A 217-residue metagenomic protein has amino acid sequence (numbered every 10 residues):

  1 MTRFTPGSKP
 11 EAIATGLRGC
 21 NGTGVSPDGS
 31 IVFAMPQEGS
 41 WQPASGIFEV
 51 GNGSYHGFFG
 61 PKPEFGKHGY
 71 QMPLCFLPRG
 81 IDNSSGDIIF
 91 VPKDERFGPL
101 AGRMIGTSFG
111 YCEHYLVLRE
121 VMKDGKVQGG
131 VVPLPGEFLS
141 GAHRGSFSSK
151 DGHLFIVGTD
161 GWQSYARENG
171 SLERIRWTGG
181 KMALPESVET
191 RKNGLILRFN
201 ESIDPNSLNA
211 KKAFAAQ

Functional and structural regions predicted by a protein language model:
M1-I196, P205: Beta-propeller domains with acidic blade repeats across secreted/periplasmic ectodomains and cytosolic WD/CNH propellers
S202-Q217: Short, surface-exposed alpha-helix to beta-strand junction/turn motifs within ectodomains of secreted and cell-envelope
